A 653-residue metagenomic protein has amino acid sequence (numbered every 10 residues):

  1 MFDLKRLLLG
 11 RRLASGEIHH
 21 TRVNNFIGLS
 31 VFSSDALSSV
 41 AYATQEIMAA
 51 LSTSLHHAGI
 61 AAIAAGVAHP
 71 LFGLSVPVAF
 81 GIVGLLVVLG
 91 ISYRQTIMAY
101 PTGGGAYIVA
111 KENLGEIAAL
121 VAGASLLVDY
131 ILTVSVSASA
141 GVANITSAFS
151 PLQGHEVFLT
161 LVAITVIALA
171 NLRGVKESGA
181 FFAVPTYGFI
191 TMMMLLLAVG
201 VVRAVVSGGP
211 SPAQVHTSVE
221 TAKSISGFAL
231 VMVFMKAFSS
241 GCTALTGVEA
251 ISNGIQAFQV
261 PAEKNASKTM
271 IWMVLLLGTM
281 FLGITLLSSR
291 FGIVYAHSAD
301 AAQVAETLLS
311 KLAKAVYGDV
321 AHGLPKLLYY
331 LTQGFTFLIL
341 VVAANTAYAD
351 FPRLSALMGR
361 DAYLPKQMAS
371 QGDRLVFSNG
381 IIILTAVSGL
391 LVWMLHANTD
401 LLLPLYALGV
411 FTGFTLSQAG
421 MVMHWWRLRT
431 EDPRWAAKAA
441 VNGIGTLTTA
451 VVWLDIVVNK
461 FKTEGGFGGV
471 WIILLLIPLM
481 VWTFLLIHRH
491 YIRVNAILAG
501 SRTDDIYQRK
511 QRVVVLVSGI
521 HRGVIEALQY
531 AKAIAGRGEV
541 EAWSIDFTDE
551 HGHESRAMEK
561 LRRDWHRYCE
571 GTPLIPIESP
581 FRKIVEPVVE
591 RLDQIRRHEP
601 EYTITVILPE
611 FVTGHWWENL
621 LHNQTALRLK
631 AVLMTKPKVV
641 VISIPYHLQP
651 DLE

Functional and structural regions predicted by a protein language model:
M1-A43, A49, S54-H57, I91 (+5 more regions): Membrane-interface "cap" regions at the ends of multi-pass membrane proteins
M1-S15, Y491-E653: Cytosolic C-terminal regulatory domains/tails of membrane transporters and channels
M48-T102, A106-K111, E116-S125, V136-A163 (+1 more regions): Extracellular loop-to-transmembrane helix junctions
E116, V157-L161, A257-T279, A356-W393 (+1 more regions): Loop-to-transmembrane helix boundary motifs in multi-pass membrane proteins
Y187, M192-T246, N459, T463 (+1 more regions): Helix-loop-helix junctions that connect adjacent transmembrane segments in multi-pass membrane transporters
I190-V219, T285-V294, T415-E431, T483-V494: Hydrophobic alpha-helical segments and their helix-loop junctions in multi-pass secondary transporters
G200-S211, M270-L312: Extracellular/periplasmic helix-exit of transmembrane alpha-helices
Q367-N379, F414-E464: C-terminal membrane-solvent junction of multi-pass transporters and transport-like membrane proteins
